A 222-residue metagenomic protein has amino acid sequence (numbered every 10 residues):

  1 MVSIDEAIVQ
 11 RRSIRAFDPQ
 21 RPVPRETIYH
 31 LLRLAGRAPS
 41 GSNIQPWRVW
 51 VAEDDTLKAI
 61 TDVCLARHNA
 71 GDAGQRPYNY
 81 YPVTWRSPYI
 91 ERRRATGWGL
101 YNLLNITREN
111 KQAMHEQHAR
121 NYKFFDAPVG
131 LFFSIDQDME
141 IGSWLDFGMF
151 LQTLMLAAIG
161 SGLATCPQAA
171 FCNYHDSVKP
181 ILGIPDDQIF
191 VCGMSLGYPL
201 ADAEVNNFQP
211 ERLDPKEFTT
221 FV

Functional and structural regions predicted by a protein language model:
M1-V222: Acidic, surface-exposed loops and disordered segments
